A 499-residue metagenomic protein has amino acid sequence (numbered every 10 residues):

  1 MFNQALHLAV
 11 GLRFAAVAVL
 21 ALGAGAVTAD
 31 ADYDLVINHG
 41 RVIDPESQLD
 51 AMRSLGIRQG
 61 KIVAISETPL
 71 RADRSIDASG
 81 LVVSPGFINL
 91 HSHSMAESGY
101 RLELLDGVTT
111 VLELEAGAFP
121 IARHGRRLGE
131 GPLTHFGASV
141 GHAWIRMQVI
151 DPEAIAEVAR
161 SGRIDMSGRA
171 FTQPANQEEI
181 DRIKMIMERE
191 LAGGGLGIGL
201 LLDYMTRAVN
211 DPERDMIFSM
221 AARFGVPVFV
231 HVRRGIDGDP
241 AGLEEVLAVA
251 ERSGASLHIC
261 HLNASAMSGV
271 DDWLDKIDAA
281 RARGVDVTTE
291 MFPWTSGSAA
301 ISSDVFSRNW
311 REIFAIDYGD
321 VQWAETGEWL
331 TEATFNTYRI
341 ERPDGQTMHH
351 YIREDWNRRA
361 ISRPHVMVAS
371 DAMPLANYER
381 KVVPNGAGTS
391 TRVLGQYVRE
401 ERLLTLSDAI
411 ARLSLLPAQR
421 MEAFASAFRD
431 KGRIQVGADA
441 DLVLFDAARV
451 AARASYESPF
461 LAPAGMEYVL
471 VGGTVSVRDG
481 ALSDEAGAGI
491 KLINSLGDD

Functional and structural regions predicted by a protein language model:
L6, V10, A16-L20, G25-R53 (+5 more regions): Active-site microenvironment of metallo-dependent hydrolases
V36, S75-D77, F87, F136-A138 (+2 more regions): Conserved beta-strand scaffold positions in the cores of enzyme catalytic domains, especially in NTP/NDP-utilizing
T68-G131: Metal-associated gating/positioning segment near the N- to mid-region
H91, L202-R207, V232-D237, H261-M267 (+2 more regions): Conserved short loop/turn motifs at secondary-structure junctions
M95-A96, F119-I121, W144-Q148, M205-V209 (+8 more regions): Flexible loop/turn segments at secondary-structure boundaries
R101-A122, L133-W144, L191-T206, F224-R233 (+3 more regions): Divalent metal-dependent hydrolysis catalytic cores, especially in the metallo-beta-lactamase
Q148-V209, L247-E251, S256-L406: Active-site neighborhoods of metal-dependent hydrolases
D211-M216, G242-E245: Charged helix-capping and loop-helix junction motifs
